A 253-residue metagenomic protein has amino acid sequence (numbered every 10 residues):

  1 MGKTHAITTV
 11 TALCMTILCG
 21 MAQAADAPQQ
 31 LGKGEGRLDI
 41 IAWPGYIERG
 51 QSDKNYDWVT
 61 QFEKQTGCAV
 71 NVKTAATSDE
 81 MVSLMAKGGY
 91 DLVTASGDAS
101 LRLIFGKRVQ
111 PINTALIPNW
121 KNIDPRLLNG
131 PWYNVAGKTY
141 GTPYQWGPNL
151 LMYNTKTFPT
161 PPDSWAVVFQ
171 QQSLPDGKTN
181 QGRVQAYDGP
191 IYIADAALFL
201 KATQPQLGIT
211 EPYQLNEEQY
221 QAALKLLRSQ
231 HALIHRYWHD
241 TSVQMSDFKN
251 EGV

Functional and structural regions predicted by a protein language model:
M1-T4: N-terminal secretory signal peptides that target proteins for export/translocation
T8-G20: Bacterial N-terminal signal peptides
L18, G34, K64-T66, K178-N180 (+1 more regions): Short, structurally constrained coil/turn elements that cap an alpha-helix or connect an alpha-helix to the following
M21-Q23, N250-V253: Short, intrinsically disordered, charge-balanced linker/junction segments flanking boundaries in proteins
A25-L103, S246: Early extracytoplasmic/lumenal segment of secretory-pathway proteins
G36, C68, G88-Y90, D163 (+3 more regions): Structured loop/turn residues at beta-strand edges in well-structured enzyme cores
E48-D53, G97-V243, D247-K249: Extracytoplasmic ligand-binding site segments that recognize negatively charged/polar headgroups
D91-A95, Y237, V253: Paired acidic/hydrophobic, glycine-rich loop segments that form the ligand-binding mouth/hinge of periplasmic-binding
